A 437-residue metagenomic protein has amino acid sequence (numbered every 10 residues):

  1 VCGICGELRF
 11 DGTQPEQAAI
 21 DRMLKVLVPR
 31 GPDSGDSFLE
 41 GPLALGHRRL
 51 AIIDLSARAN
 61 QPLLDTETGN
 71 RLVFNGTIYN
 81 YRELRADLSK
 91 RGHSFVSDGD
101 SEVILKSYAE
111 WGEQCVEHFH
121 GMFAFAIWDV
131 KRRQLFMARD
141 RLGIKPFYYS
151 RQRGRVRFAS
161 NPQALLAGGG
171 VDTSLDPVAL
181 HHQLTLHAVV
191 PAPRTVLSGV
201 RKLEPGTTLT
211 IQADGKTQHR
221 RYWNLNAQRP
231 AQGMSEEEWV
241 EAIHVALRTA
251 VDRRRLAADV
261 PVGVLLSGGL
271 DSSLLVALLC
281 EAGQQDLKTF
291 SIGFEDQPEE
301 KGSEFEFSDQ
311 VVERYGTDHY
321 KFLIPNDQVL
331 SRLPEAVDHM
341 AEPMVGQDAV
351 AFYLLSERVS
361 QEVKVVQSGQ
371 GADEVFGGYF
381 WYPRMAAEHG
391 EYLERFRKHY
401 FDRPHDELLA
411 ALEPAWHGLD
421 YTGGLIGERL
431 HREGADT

Functional and structural regions predicted by a protein language model:
V1-M340, F352: Cysteine-centered catalytic environments shared across enzyme families
H47, Q152-G154, Q212, D309-T437: Glycine-rich active-site loop/lid subdomains used to bind and stabilize high-energy intermediates
